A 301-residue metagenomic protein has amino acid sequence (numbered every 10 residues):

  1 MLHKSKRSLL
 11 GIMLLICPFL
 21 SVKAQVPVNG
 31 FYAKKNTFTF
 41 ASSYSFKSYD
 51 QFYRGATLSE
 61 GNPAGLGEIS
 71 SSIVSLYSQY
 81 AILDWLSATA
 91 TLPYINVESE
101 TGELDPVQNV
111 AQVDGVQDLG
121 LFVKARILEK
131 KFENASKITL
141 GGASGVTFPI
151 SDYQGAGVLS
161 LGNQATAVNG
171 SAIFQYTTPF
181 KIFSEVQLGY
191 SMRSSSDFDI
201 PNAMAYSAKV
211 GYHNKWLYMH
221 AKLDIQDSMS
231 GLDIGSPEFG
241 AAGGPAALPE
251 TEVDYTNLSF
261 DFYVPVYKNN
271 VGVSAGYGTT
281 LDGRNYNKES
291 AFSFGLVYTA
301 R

Functional and structural regions predicted by a protein language model:
V22-R54, L58-E60, G65, E129-T139: Outer-membrane beta-barrel biogenesis signature
V28-N36, W85, L128-L140, F180-K181 (+3 more regions): Short loop/turn motifs that connect adjacent beta-strands in outer-membrane beta-barrel proteins
N36, S70-V74, V113-L121, I138 (+5 more regions): Residues that define the transmembrane beta-barrel architecture of outer-membrane proteins
N36-S48, L161-G243: Detector for outer-membrane/organellar transmembrane beta-barrel domains, recognizing the amphipathic beta-strand
S42-Y44, L76-Y80, A90, L121-I127 (+8 more regions): Residues on the lipid-exposed face of transmembrane beta-strands in outer-membrane beta-barrel proteins
Y44-D50, L92-E98, I127, V146-D152 (+7 more regions): Transmembrane beta-strands of outer-membrane beta-barrel pores
Y53, M204-R301: Outer membrane beta-barrel transmembrane domains
V97-M192, A242-V253, Y267: Outer-membrane pore/translocation modules
